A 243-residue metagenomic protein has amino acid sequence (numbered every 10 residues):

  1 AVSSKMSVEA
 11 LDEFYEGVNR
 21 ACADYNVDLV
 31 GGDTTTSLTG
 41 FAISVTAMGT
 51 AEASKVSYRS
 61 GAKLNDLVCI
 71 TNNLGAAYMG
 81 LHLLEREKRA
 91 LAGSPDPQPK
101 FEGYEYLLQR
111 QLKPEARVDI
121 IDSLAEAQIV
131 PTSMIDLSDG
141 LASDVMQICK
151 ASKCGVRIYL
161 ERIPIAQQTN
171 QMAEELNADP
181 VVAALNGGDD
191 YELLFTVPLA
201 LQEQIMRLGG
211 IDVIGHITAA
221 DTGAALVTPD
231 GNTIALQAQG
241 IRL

Functional and structural regions predicted by a protein language model:
A1-S3: Short glycine-rich or small-residue beta-strand-to-loop segments that form or flank ligand, phosphate, metal/Fe-S
K5-V30, T35-I43, M48, E126 (+1 more regions): Glycine-/charge-enriched secondary-structure boundary and capping motifs
N19, G32-T36, A53-G61, T71 (+3 more regions): A generic local secondary-structure boundary/capping motif
A53-L112: Phosphate/diphosphate-binding glycine-rich loops and adjacent basic-rich segments that engage nucleotide
K63, V118-I129: Short, hydrophobic/aliphatic alpha-helical segments
P95-K100, V118-S123, V145, N177: Short amphipathic alpha-helical segments, especially helix-boundary/capping motifs
L112-A116, L137-G140: Short, contiguous, pocket-lining structural segments that sit at or immediately flank catalytic/ligand-binding sites
